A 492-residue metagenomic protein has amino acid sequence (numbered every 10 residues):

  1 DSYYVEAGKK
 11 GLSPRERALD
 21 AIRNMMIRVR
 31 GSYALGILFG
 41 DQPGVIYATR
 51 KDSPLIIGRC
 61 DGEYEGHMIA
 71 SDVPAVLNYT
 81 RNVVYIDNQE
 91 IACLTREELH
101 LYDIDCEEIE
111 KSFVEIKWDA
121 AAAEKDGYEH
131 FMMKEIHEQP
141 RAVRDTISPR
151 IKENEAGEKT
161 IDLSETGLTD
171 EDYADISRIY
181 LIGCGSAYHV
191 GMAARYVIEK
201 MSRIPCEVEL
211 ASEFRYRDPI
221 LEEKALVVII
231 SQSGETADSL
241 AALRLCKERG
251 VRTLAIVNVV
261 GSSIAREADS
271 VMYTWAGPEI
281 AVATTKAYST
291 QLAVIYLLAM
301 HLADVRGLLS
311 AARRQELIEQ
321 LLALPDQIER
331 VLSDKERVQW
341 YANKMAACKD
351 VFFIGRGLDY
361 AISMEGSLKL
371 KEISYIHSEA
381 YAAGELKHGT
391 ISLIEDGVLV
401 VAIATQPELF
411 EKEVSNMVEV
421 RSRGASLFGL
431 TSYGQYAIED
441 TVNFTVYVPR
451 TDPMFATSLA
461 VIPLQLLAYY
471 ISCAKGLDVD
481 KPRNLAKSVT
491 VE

Functional and structural regions predicted by a protein language model:
D1-H130, K134, E138-S177, Y216 (+4 more regions): Conserved short alpha-helical segments that host acidic/polar catalytic motifs at enzyme active sites
I22, I27, Q139-V143, I147-Y180 (+2 more regions): Active-site phosphate/pyrophosphate-binding segments
Y33-G36, V45-Y47, P54-I56, E65-M68 (+16 more regions): Structural motif
L38, Y47-A48, V83-V84, I91-C93 (+12 more regions): Replace "in large, NTP-powered and nucleic-acid-processing enzymes" with "in large, NTP-powered factors and other
D41-I57, E129-M132, A142-V143, L181 (+4 more regions): Conserved phosphate/anionic-ligand binding catalytic regions in large, soluble enzymes, centered on
V45, T49-K51, L55-D61, G66-Y85 (+5 more regions): Glycine-rich, anion-gripping cofactor-binding loops and their flanking helix/strand elements in enzyme active sites
C106, M132, S426, T441 (+1 more regions): Generic C-terminus detector
A174-A323, I403-Y447, L467, K475: Glycine-rich phosphate-binding loops that contact phosphosugars or nucleotide phosphates
